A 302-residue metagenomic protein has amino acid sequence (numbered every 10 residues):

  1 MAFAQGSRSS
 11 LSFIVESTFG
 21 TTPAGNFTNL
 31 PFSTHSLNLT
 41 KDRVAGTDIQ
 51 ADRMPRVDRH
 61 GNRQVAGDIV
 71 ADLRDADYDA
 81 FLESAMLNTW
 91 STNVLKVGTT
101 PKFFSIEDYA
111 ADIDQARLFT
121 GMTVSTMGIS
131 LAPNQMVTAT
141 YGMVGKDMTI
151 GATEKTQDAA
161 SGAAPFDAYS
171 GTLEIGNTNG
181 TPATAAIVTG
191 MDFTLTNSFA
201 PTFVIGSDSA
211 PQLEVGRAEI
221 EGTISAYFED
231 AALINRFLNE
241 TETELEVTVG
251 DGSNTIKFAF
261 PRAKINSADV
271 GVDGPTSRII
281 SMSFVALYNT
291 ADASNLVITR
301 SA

Functional and structural regions predicted by a protein language model:
M1-A302: Signature of extracytoplasmic/envelope-associated structural regions
